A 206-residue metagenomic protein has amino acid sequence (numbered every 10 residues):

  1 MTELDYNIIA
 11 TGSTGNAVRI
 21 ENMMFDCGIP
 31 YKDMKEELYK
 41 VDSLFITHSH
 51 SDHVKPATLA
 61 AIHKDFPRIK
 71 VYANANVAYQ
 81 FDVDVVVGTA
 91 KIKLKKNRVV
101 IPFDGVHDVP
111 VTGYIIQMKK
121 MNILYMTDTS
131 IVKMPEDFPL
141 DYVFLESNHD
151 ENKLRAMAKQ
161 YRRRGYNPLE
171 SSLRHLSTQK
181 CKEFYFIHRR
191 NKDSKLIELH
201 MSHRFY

Functional and structural regions predicted by a protein language model:
M1-E37, T112-D128, Y142: Conserved beta-strand hairpin/beta-sheet module of binuclear metal-dependent hydrolase folds, prominently
M1-I9, G15, L59, Y79-Q80 (+4 more regions): Extended recognition/assembly regions associated with phosphoester-bond processing machinery
I8-G12, M23-G28, L44, P67-A75 (+3 more regions): Short, hydrophobic beta-strand segments that form beta-sheet elements in well-ordered domains
A10-T11, D26-I29, S49, N76-V77 (+4 more regions): Active-site metal-binding loops of divalent metal-dependent hydrolases
A17-V18, I92-D150: Catalytic core of the metallo-beta-lactamase
F25-D26, H48, V71, V100 (+4 more regions): Divalent metal-coordination and catalytic microenvironments
P30-A73, D141: Active-site metal-binding motif and surrounding structural segment of the metallo-beta-lactamase
D137-Y206: Cap/insert and terminal regions of metallo-dependent hydrolase folds
